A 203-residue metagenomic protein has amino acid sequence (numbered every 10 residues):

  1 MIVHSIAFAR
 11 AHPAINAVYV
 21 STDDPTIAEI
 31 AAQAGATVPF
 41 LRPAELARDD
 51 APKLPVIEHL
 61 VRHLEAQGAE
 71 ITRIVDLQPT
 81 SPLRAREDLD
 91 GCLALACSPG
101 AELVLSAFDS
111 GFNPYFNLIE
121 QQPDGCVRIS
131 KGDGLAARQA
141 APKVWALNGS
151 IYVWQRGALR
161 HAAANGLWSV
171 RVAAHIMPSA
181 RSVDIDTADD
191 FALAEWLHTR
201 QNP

Functional and structural regions predicted by a protein language model:
M1-S21: N-terminal glycine-rich phosphate-binding loop and ensuing alpha1 helix
I15, A69-I71, G100-E102: Short, high-confidence coil segments that cap the C-terminus of an alpha-helix and link into the following beta-strand
Y19, P25-I74, R84-A94: Short phosphate-binding loop-to-helix
V20-T22, V153, I185: Short beta-strand scaffold positions
P25, G157-A158, D189: Alpha-helix/helix-capping structural signal
P55, P82-V170, H175-I176: Conserved core of the sugar-phosphate nucleotidyltransferase
L77: Catalytic metal- and UDP-sugar-binding loop of GT-A-like glycosyltransferases, i.e., residues flanking the conserved
A174-P203: Hydrophobic helical membrane-anchoring modules
